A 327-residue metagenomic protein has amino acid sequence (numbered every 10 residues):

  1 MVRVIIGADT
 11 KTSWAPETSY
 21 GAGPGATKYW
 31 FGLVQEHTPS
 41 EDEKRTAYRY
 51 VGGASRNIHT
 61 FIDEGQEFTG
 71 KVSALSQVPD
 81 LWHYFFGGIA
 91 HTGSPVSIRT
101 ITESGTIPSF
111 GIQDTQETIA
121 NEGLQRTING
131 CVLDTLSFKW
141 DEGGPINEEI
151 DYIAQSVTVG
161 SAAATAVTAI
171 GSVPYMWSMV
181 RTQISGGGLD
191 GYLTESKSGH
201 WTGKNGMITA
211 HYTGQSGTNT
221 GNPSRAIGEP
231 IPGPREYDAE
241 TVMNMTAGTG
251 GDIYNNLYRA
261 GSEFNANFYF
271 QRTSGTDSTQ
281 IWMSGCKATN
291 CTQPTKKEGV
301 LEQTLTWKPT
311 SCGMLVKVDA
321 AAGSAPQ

Functional and structural regions predicted by a protein language model:
M1-Q327: Signature of extracytoplasmic/envelope-associated structural regions
